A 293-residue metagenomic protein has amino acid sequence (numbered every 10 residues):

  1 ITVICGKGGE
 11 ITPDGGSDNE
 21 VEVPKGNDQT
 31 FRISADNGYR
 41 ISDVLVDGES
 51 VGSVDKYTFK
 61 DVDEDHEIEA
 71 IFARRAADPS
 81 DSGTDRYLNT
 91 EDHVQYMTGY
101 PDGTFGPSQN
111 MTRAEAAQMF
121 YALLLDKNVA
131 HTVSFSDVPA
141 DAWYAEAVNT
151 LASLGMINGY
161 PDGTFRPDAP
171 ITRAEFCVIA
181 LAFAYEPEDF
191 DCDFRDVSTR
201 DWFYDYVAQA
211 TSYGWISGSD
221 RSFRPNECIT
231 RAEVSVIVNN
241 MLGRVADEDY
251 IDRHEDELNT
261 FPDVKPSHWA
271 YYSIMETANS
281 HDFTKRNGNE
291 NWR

Functional and structural regions predicted by a protein language model:
I1-I4, V178, V236: A short, Gly/Thr-enriched small/hydrophobic beta-strand-prone motif that recurs across taxa
T2-V21, G52, T98-P101: Short, solvent-exposed loop/edge segments of extracellular or virion-exposed proteins
V23-T30, E64: Short coil/turn motif common to extracellular beta-sandwich-like domains
D28-T58: Surface-exposed interfaces of beta-sheet-rich extracellular modules
S53, R74-A114, F120-E146, S153-A174 (+3 more regions): Feature responds to low-complexity, polar/acidic, surface-exposed segments characteristic of secreted/exported proteins
D63-R75: C-terminal beta-strand-rich structural cap/linker in extracellular carbohydrate-active enzymes
